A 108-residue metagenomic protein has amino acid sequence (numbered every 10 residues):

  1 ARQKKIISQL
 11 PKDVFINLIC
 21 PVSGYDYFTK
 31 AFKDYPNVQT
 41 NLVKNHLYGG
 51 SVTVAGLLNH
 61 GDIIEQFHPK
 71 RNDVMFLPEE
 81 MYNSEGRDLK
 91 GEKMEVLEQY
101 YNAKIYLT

Functional and structural regions predicted by a protein language model:
A1-T108: Auxiliary Fe-S-binding modules of radical SAM enzymes
